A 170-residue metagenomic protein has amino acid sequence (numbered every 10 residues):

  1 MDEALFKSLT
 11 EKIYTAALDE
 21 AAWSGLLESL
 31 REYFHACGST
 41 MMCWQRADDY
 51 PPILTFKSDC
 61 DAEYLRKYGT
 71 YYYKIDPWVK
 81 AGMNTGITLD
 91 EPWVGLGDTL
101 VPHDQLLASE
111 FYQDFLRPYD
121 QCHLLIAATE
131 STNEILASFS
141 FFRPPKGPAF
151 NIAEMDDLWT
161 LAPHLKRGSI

Functional and structural regions predicted by a protein language model:
A4-A153, D157-P163, R167: Regulatory input/activation interfaces that engage signals or partners
